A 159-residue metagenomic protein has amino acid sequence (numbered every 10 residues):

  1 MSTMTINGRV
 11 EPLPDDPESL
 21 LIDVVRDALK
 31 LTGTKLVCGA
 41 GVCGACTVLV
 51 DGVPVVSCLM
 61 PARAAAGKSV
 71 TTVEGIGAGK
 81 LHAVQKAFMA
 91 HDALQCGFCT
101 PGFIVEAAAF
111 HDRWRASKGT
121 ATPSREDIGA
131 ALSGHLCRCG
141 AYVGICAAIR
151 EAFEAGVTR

Functional and structural regions predicted by a protein language model:
M1-R159: Signature of N-terminal electron-transfer/Fe-S-associated modules in redox systems
